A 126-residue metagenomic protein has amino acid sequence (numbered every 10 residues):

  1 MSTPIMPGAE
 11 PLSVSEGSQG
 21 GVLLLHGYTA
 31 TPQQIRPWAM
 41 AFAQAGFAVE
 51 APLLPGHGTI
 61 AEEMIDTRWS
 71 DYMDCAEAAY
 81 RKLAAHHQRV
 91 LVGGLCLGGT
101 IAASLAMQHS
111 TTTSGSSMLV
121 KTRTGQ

Functional and structural regions predicted by a protein language model:
T3-I60: Short, surface-exposed "cap/lid" segments of acyl-processing enzymes
G20-G21, R89-L91, G115: Structural motif
I60-H86, L91: Catalytic nucleophile-loop/oxyanion-hole region of alpha/beta-hydrolase and closely related hydrolase-like folds
G94-G98, A102: Gly/Ala-rich beta-loop-alpha elbow adjacent to hydrolase catalytic centers
S104-Q108: Active-site signature of alpha/beta-hydrolase-fold catalytic machinery across serine- and Asp/Cys-nucleophile hydrolases
T111-K121, G125: A conserved short beta-strand
